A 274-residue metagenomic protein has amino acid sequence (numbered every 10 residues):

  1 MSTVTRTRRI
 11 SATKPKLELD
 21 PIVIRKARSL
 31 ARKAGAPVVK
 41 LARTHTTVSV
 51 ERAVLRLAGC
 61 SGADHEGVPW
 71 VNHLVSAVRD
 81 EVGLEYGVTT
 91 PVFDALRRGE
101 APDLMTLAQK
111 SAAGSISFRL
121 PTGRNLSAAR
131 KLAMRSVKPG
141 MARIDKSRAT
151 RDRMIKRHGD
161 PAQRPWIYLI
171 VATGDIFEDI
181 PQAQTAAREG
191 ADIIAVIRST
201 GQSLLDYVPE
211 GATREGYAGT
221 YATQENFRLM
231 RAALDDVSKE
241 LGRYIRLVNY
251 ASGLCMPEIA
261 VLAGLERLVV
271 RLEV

Functional and structural regions predicted by a protein language model:
S2-D179, T185-G190, R198-L229, K239 (+2 more regions): Long, compositionally biased, glycine/small-hydrophobic-enriched stretches that function as flexible linkers, tethers
A233-R246: A glycine-rich, acidic short-motif signal
